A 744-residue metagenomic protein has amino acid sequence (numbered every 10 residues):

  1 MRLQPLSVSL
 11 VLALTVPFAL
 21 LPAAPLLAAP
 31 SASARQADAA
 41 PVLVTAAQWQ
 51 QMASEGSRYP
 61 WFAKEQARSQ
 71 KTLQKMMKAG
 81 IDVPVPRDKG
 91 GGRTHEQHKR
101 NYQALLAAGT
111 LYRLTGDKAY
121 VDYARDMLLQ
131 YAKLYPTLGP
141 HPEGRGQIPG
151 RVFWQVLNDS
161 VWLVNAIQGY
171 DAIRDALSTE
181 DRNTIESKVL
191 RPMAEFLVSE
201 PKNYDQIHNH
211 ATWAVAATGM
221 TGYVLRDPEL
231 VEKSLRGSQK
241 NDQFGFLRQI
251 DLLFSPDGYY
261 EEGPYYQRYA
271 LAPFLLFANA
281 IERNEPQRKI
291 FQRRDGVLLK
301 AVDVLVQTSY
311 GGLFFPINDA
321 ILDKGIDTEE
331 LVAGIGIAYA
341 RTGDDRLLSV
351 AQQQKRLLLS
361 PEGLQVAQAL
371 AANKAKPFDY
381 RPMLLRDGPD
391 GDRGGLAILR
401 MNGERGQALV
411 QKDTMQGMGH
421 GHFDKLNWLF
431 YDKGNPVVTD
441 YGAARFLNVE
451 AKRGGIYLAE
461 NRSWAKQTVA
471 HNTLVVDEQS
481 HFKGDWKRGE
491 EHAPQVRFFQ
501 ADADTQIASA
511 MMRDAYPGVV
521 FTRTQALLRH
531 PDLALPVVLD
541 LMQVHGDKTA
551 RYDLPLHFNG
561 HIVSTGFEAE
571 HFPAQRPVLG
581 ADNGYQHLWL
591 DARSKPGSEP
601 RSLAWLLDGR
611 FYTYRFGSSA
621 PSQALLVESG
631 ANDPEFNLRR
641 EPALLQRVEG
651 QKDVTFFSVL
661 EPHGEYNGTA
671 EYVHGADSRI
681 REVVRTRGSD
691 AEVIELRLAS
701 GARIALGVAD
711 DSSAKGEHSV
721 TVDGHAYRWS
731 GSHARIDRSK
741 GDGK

Functional and structural regions predicted by a protein language model:
M1-P5: Positively charged n-region of N-terminal signal peptides that target proteins for export
S9-P25: Bacterial N-terminal signal peptides
A23-A28, A32-A34, A39: Boundary at the C-terminal end of the N-terminal hydrophobic targeting segment
P41, A46-S57, F62-E65, Q74-K78 (+1 more regions): Aromatic-lined, polymer-binding surfaces characteristic of secreted/periplasmic polysaccharide-degrading enzymes
I185-K425, L429-P436, F572-G584, L588-D608 (+3 more regions): Extracellular polysaccharide-recognition and catalytic grooves
L357-Q575, K652, P662-E665: Catalytic and substrate-binding regions of extracellular carbohydrate-active enzymes, especially polysaccharide lyases
L556, T613-A631, V654-Y666: Short, hydrophobic/aromatic-enriched beta-strand segments in well-ordered soluble domains
L644-V654, L660-K744: Non-catalytic terminal regions with compositionally biased, polar/charged low complexity
